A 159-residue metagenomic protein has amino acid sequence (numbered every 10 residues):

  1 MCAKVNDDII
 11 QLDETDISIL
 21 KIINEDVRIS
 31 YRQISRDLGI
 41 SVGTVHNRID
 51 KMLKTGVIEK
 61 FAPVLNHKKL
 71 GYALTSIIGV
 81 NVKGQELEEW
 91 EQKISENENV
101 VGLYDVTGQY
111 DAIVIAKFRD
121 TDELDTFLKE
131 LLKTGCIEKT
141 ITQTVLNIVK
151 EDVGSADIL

Functional and structural regions predicted by a protein language model:
M1-L159: A compositional/biophysical signature of low hydrophobicity enriched in polar/charged and small residues
